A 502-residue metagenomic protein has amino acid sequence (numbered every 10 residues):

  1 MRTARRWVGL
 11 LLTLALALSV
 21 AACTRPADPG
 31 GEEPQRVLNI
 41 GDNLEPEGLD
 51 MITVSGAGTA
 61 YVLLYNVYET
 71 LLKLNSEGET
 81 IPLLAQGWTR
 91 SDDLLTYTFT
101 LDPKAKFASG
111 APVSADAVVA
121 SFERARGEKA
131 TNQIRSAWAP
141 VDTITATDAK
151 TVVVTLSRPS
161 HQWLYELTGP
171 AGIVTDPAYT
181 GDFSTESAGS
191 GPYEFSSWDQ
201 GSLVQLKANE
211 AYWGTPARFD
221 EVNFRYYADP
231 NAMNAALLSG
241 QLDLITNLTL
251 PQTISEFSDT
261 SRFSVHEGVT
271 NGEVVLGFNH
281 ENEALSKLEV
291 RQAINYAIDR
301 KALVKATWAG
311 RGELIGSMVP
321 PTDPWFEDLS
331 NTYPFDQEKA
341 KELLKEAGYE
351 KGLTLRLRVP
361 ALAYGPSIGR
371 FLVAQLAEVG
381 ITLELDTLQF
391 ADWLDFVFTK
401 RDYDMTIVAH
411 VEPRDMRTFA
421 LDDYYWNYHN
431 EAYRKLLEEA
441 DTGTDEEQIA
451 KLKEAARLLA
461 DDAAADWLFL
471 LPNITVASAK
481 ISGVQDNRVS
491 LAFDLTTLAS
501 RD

Functional and structural regions predicted by a protein language model:
G41-D92, E123, A188-G189: N-terminal lobe/hinge region of extracytoplasmic solute-binding protein
N75, E79, Y165-A217, E221: Gly/Pro-rich hinge or "lid" segments in bacterial periplasmic/extracellular proteins
D93-T96, T100, R135-P177, S197: Surface-exposed binding/hinge segments that line and control ligand-binding clefts or catalytic entry sites
S114-S121, A149-T155, G191-P192, F219-E221 (+4 more regions): Alpha-helical secondary-structure segments
G181, E210-S255, T382: Ligand-site clamp/hinge motif
A309, E313-E346, Y364-S367: Structural transition elements
T382-W393, R417-K480, D502: Extracytoplasmic/peripheral linker and loop segments enriched in polar/acidic and small residues with frequent Thr/Pro
T475-D502: Long beta-strand-rich cores associated with HINT superfamily self-processing modules
